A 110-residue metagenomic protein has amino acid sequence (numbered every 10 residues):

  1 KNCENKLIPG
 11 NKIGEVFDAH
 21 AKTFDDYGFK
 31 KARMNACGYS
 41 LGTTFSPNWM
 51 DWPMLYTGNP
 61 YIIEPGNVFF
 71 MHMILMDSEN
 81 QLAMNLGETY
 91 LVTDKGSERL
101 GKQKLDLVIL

Functional and structural regions predicted by a protein language model:
K1-L110: Active-site neighborhoods and metal-handling regions in enzymes and metal-associated proteins
